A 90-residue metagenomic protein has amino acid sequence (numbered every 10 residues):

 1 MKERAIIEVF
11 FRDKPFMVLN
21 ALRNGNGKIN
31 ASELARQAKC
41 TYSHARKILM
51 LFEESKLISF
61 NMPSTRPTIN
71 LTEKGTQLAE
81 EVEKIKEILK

Functional and structural regions predicted by a protein language model:
M1-M17: Short alpha-helical segments that sit at the start of domains
D13-G27: Short amphipathic alpha-helical interface segments
G27-R36: Short acidic, hydrophobic short linear motifs in intrinsically disordered regions
K39-E53: Short amphipathic alpha-helical interaction segments
E53-P63: A short, conserved structural fragment
S64-E83: Basic, amphipathic "hinge/linker" alpha-helix immediately C-terminal to the N-terminal HTH DNA-binding motif
I85-K90: Short, charged recognition helix plus adjacent turn of helix-turn-helix-like nucleic-acid-binding domains
